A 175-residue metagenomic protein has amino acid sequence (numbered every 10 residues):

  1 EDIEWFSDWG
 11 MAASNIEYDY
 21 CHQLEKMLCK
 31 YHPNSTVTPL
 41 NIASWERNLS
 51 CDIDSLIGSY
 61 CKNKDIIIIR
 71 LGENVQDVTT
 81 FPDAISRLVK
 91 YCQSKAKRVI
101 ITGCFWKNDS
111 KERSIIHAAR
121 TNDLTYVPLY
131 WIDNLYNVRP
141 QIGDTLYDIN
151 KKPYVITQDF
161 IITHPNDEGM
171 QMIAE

Functional and structural regions predicted by a protein language model:
E1, C104: Cofactor-binding loop segments of dinucleotide-utilizing enzymes, especially the Rossmann-like FAD- and NAD(P)+-binding
D2-P82: Conserved SGNH/GDSL esterase-like catalytic core that processes O-acyl groups on lipids and polysaccharides
H22, K26, D83-S86, K90 (+4 more regions): Solvent-exposed, polar/charged alpha-helical surfaces in well-ordered, non-transmembrane soluble domains, broadly
P39-A43, G103, P128-Y130: Residue-level recognition of beta-strand->loop/alpha-helix junctions
S55-I57, N74-P82, R87-Q93, W106-R113: Extracellular glycan-modifying ectodomains
I69, I100-G103: Structural beta-sheet core signal
S94-V99, L124: A short helix->loop->beta-strand "cap" motif at the edges of active sites that frequently abuts
W106-E175: Catalytic His-Asp segment of secreted/periplasmic serine-dependent ester chemistry enzymes
